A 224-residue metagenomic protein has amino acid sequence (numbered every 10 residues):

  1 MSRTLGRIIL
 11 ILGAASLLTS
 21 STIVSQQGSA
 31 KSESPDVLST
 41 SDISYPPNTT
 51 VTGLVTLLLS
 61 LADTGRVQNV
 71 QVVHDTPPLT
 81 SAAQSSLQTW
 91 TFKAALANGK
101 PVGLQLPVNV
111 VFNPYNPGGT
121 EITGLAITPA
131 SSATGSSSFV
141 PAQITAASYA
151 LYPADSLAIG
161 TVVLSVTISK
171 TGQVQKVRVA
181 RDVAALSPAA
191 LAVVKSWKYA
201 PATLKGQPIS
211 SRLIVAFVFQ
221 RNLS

Functional and structural regions predicted by a protein language model:
S2-R7, S20-S224: Charge-biased low-complexity segments
I8-A15: Sec-dependent N-terminal signal peptides
